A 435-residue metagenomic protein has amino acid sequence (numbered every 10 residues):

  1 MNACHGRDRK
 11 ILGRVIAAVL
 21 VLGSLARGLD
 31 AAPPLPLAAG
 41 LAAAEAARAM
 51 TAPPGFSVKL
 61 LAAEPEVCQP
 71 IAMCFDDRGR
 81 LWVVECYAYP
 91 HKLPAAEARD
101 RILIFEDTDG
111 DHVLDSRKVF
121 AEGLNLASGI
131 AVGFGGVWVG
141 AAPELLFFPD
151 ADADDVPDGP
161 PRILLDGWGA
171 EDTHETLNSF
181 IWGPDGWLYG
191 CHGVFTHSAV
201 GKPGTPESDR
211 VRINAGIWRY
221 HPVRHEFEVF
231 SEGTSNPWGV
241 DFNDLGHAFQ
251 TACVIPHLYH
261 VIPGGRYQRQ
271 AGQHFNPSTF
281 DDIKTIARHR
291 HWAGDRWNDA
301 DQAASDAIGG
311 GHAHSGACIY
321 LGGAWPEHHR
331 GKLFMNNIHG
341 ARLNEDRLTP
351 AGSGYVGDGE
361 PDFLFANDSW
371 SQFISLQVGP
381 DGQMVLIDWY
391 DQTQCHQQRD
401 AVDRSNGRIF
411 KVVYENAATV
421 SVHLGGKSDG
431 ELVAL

Functional and structural regions predicted by a protein language model:
M1-I11: N-terminal secretory signal peptides that target proteins for export/translocation
H5, V15-A18, G425: Intrinsic-disorder-associated interaction segments
R14-R27: Bacterial N-terminal signal peptides
G28-L435: Beta-propeller domains with acidic blade repeats across secreted/periplasmic ectodomains and cytosolic WD/CNH propellers
